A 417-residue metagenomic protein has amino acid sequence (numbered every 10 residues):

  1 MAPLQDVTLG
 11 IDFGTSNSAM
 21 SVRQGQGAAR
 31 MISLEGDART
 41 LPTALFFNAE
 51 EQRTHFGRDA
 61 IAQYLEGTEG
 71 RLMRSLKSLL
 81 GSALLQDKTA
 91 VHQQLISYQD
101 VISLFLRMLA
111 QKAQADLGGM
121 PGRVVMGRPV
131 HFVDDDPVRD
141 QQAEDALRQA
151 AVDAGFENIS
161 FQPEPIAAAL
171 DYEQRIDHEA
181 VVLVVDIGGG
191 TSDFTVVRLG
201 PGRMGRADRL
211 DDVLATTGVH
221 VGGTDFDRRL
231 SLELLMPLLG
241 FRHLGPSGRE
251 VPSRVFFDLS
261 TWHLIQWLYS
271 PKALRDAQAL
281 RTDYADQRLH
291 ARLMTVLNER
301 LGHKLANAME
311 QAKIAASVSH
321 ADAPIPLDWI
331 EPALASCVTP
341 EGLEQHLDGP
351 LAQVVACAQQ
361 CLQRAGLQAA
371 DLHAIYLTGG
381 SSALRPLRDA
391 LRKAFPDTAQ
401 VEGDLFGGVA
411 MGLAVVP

Functional and structural regions predicted by a protein language model:
M1-R39, A60-V184, R198-V219, G223 (+2 more regions): N-terminal phosphate-binding loop and flanking beta/alpha elements of the actin-like ATPase fold
S16, G190-S192: Conserved Rossmann-like nucleotide-cofactor binding loop
T40, L199-E331: Phosphate-binding glycine-rich/basic clefts of nucleotide- and phosphate-handling proteins, predominantly
P42-A44: Extracellular disulfide-bonded cysteine-rich modules/repeats
F46-T54, R229, E233-L235: P-loop NTPase motor core
T54-E66, K304-N307, Q311: Long, contiguous juxta-domain segments that are non-catalytic but functionally important
T191, D322, L372: Active-site lining segments that contact anionic ligands and/or coordinate catalytic metals
